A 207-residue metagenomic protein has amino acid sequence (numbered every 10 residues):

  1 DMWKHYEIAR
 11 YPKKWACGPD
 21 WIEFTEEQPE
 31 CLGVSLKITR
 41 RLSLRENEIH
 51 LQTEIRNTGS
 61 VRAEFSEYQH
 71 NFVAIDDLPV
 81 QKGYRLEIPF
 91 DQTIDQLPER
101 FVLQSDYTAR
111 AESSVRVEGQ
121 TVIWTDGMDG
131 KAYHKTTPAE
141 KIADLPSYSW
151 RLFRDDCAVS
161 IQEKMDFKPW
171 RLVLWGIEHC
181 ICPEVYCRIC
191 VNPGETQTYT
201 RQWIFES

Functional and structural regions predicted by a protein language model:
D1-E46, I177: Extended, loop-rich substrate-binding clefts of extracytoplasmic carbohydrate-active enzymes
D20-C31, V122-W124, W150-L152, P183: Generic recognition of long tandem-repeat/solenoid scaffolds
F24, I38-R40, L51, I181 (+1 more regions): Hydrophobic residues positioned within well-ordered beta-strands of beta-sheet architectures
E26-L78: Acidic, contiguous internal or C-terminal segments within carbohydrate-active enzymes that form a structured patch used
T53, C190-E206: Short Pro-Gly-centered flexible turn/kink motifs
R62, F72-C157: Active-site/ligand-binding surface loops and adjacent short beta/alpha elements that line catalytic pockets across
K168-I181: Short, basic/aromatic beta-hairpin or loop at an interaction surface
I181-I189: Short acidic, Pro/Gly- and aromatic-enriched capping/linker segments at domain boundaries
